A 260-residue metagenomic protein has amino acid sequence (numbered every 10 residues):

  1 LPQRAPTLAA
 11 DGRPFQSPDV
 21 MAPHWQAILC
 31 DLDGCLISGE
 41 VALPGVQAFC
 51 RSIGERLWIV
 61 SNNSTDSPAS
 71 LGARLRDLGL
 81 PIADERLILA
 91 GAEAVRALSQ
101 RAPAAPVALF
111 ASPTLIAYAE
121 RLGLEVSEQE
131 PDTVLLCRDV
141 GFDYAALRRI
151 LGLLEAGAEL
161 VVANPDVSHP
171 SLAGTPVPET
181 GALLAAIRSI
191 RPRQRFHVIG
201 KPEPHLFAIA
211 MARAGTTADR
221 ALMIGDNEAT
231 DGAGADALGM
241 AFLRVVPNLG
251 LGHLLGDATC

Functional and structural regions predicted by a protein language model:
L1-S52, W58, S64, P68-R86 (+1 more regions): Asp-based, Mg2+/Mn2+-dependent phosphohydrolase catalytic module
